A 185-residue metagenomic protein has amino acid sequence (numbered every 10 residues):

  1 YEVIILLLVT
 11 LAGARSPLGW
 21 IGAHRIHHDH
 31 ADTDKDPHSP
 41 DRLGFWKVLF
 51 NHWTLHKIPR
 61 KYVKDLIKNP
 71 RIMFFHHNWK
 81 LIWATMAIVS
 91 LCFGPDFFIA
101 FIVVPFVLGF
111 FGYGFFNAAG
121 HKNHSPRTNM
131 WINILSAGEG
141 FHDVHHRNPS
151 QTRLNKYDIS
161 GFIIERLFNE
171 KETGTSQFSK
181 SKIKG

Functional and structural regions predicted by a protein language model:
Y1-F115, A119, Q151-G185: Non-catalytic, topology-defining segments of multipass membrane proteins
N117-G161: Glycine/small-residue-rich hydrophobic helix-like segments
